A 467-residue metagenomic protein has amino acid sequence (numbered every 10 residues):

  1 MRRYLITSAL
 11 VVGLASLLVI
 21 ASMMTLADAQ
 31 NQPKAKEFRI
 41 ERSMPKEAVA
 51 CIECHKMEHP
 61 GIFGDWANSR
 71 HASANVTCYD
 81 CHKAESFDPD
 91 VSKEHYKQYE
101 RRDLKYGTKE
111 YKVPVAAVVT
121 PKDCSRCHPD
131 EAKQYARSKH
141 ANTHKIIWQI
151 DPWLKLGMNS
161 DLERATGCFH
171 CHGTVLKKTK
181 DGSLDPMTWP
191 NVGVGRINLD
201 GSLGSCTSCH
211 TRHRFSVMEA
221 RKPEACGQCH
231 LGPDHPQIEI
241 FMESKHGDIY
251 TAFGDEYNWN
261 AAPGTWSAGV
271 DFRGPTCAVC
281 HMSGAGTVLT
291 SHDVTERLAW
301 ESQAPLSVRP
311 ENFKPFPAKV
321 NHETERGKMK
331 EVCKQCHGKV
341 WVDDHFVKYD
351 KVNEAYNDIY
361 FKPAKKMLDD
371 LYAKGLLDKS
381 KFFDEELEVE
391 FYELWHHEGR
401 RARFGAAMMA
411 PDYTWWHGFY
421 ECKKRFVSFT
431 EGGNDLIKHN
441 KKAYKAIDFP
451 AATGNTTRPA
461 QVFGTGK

Functional and structural regions predicted by a protein language model:
M1-T7: N-terminal secretory signal peptides that target proteins for export/translocation
L5, A21-K467: Short sequence/structural segments immediately N-terminal
A9-S22: Bacterial N-terminal signal peptides
